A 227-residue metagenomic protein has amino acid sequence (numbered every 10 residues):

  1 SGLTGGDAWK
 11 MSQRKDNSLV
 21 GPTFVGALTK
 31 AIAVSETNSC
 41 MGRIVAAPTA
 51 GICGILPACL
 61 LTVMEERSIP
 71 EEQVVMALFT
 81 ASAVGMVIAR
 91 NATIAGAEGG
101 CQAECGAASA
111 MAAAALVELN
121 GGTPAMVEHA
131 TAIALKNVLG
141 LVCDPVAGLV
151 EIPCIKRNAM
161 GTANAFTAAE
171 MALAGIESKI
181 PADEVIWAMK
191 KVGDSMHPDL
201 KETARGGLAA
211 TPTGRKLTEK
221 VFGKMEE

Functional and structural regions predicted by a protein language model:
L3-T49: Active-site cofactor/substrate anionic-group-binding motifs, chiefly glycine- and Lys/Arg-rich phosphate-binding loops
Q13-L28, M64-V84, A132-I133, L208-T218 (+1 more regions): An acidic intrinsically disordered interaction segment
G21-N38, Q73-A92, N137-P145: Acidic-glycine-rich active-site phosphate/pyrophosphate-binding loop
M41-C59, A103-A108: Conserved phosphate/anionic-ligand binding catalytic regions in large, soluble enzymes, centered on
M41-I44, I94-G100, L149-I152: Active-site-adjacent structural elements in folded domains
P57-S68, A113-G121: Alpha-helical support elements that line or immediately flank enzyme active sites and cofactor-binding pockets
A89, T93-Q102, A108-S109, A113 (+1 more regions): N-terminal glycine-/lysine-enriched basic segments
A114-E227: Functionally critical mobile loop/hinge segments
